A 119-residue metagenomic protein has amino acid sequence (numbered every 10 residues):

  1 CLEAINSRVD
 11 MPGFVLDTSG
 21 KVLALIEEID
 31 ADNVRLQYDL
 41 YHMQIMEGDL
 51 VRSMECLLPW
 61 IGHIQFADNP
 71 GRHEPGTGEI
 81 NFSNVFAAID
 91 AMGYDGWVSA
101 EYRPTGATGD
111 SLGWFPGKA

Functional and structural regions predicted by a protein language model:
C1-A4: Short beta-strand segments at enzyme active-site cores
N6-S7, H42: Active-site micro-motifs of SAM-dependent methyltransferase domains
S7-F14: Surface-exposed cleft-lining segments at the edges of enzyme active sites
L16-A119: Histidine-acidic metal/acid-base catalytic patches
